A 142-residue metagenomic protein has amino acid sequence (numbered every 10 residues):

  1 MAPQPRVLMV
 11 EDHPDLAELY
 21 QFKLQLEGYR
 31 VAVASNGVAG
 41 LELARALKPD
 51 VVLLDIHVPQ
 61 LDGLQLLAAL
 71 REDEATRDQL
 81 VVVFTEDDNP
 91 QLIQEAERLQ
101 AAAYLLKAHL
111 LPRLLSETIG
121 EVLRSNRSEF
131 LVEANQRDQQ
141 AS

Functional and structural regions predicted by a protein language model:
E11: Conserved acidic carboxylate
E18-L26: Charged docking surfaces used in two-component/phosphorelay signaling
G28-S35, L43: Short hydrophobic/Thr-rich beta-strand motif most characteristic of the beta2 strand and flanking loop of CheY-like
N36-A39, D62-Q65: Acidic catalytic/metal-coordinating carboxylates
L47-L53, V58: Active-site beta3 strand of CheY-like receiver
P59, A68: The feature encodes the CheY-like receiver
Q65, D87-E117, E121: Alpha4 helix (beta4-alpha4-beta5 surface) of REC/receiver domains from two-component response regulators
